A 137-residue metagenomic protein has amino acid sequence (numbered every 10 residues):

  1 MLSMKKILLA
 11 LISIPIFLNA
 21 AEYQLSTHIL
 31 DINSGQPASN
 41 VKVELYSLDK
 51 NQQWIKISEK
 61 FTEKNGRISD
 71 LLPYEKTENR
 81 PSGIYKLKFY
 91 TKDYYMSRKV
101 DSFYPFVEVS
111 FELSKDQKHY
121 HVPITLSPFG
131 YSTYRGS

Functional and structural regions predicted by a protein language model:
M1-I7: Positively charged n-region of N-terminal signal peptides that target proteins for export
L9-S39, S47, W54, S132-T133 (+1 more regions): Beta-strand-rich domain onsets/edges
S39-V43, Y120: Short beta-strand/loop motifs in extracellular/secreted proteins, especially within beta-sandwich accessory domains
K42-Y46, K86-K88: Beta-strand signatures of extracellular beta-sandwich domains
N51-L71: Short, acidic Ser/Thr/Gly-rich low-complexity loop/linker segments typical of extracellular and cell-surface proteins
I57-F61, K76-T77, E108-E112: Beta-strand-rich interaction surfaces with strong enrichment in secreted/lumenal proteins
S69-G83: Short Pro-Gly-centered beta-turn/loop motif in secreted/extracellular proteins
S82-S137: Feature of secretome-associated and extracellular-like proteins
